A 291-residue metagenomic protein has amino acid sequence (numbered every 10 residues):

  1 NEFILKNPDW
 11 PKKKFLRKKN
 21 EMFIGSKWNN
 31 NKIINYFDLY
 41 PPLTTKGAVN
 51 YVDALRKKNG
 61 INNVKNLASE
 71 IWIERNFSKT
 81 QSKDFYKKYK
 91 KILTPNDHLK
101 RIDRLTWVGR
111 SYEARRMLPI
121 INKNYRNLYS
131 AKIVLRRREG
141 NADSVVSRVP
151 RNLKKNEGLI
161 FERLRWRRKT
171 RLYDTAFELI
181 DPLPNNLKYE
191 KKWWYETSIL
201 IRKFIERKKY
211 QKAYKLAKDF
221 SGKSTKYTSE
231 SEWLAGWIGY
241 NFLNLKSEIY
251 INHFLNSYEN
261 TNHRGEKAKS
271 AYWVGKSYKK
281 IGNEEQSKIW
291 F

Functional and structural regions predicted by a protein language model:
N1-F291: Alpha-helical solenoid repeat scaffolds
